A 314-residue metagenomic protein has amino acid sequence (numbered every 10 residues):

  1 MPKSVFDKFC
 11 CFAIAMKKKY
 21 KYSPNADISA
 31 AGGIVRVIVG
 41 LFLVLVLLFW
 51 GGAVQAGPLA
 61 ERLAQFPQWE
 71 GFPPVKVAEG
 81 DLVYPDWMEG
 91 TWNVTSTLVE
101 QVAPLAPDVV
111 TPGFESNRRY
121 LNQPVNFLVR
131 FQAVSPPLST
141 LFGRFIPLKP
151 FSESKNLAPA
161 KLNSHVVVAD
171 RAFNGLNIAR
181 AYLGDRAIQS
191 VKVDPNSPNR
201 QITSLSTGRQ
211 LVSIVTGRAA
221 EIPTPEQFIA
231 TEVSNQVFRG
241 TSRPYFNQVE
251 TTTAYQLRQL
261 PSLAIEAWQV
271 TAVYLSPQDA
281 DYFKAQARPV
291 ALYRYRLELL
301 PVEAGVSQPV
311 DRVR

Functional and structural regions predicted by a protein language model:
V5, F9, K19-L41: Bacterial N-terminal signal peptides that target proteins for export
A13-A15: Elongated, amphipathic alpha-helical interaction scaffolds
L43-L47: Hydrophobic core
V54-P58: Boundary at the C-terminal end of the N-terminal hydrophobic targeting segment
L59-D86, V94-R314: Soluble ligand-binding/transfer domains with enclosed cavities or grooves
